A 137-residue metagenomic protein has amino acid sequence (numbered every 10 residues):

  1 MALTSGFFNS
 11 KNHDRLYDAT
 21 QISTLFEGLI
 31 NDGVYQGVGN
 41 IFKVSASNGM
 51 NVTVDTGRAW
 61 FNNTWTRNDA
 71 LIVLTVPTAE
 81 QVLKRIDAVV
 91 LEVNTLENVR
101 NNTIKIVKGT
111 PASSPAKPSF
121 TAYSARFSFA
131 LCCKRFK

Functional and structural regions predicted by a protein language model:
M1-W60: N-terminal "first-domain core" detector
S5-K11, N51-K137: Beta-strand-rich solenoidal segments
